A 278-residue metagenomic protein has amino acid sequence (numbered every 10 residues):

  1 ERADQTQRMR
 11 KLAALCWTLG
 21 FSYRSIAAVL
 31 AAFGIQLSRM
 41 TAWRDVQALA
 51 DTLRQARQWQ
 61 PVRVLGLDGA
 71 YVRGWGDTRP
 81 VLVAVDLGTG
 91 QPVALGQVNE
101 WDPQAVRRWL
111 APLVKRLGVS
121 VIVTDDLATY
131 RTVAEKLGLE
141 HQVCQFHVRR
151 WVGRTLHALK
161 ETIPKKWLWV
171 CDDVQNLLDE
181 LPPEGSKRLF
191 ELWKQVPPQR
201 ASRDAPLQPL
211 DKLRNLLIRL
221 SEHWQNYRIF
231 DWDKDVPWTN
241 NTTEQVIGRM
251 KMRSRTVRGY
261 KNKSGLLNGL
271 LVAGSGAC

Functional and structural regions predicted by a protein language model:
E1-C16: Basic, short loop/linker segments at the boundary and entry of helix-turn-helix/winged-helix-like folds
R2, L37, L117-G118, H141 (+1 more regions): Short, polar/flexible loop-turn hinges at active-site or ligand-entry regions and domain interfaces
R8, Y23, A32-V133, E140 (+2 more regions): RNase H-like nuclease fold core
T18, I35, D235: Detector for conserved single-position "signature" residues within domains
T18-L30: Short, charged amphipathic recognition helices of the HTH superfamily and cognate SANT/SANTA-like modules
S120-R131, K136, K165-C278: Acidic/histidine-rich catalytic cores and adjacent linkers of DNA breakage/strand-transfer/modification proteins
G138-K160: Inter-helix linker motif
